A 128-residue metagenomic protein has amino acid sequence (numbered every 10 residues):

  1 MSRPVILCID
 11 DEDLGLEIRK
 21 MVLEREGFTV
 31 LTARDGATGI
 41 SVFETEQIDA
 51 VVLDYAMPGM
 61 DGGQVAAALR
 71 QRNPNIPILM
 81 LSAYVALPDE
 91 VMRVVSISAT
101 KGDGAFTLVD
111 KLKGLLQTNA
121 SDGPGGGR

Functional and structural regions predicted by a protein language model:
R3-L14, R19-L23, V51: Conserved acidic segment of CheY-like receiver
G27-R34, V42: Short hydrophobic/Thr-rich beta-strand motif most characteristic of the beta2 strand and flanking loop of CheY-like
R34-T38, D61-V65: Acidic catalytic/metal-coordinating carboxylates
E44-E46, A68-N75: Conserved phosphotransfer cores of two-component systems
D54: Active-site residues of response regulator receiver
M57: Receiver (REC) domain active-site loop signature in two-component systems and cognate sites in sensor histidine kinases
V94-Q117: Output/docking surface of receiver
